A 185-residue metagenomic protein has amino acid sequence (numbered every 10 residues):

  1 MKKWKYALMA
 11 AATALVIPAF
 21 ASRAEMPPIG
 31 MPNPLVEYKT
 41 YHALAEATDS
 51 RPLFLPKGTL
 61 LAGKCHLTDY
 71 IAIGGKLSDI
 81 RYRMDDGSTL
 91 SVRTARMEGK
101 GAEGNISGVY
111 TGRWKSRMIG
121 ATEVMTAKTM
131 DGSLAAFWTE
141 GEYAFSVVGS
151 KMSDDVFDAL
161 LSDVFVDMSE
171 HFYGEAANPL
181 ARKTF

Functional and structural regions predicted by a protein language model:
M1-K2, T68, R182-F185: Long, terminal "pre-/pro-" and other extracytoplasmic accessory regions that lie outside the mature folded/catalytic
M1-P28: Gram-positive cell-envelope targeting signals
K3, A7, A14, F54 (+6 more regions): Acidic/proline-rich low-complexity IDRs
P18-A19, K64, S162-F165: Generic low-polarity alpha-helical segments
E25-L134, E140: Short, solvent-exposed recognition patches
G108-F185: A short, solvent-exposed beta-edge/loop patch
